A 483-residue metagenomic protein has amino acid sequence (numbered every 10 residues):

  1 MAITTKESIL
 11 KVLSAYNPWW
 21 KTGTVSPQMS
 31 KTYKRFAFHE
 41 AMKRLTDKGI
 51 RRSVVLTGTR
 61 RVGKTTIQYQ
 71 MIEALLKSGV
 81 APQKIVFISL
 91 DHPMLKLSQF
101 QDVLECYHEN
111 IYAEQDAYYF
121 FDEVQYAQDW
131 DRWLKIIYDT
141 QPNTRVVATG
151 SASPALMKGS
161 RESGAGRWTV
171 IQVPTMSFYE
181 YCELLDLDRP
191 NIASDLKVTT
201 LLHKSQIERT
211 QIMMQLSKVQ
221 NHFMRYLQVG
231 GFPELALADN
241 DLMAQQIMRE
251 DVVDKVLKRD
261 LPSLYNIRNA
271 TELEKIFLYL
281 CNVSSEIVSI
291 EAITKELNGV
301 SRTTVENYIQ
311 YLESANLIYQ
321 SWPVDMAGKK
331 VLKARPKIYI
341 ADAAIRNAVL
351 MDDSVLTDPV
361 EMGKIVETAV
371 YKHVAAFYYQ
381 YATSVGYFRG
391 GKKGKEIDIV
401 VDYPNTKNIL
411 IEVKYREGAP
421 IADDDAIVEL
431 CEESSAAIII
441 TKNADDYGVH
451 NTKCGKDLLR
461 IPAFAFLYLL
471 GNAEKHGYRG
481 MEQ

Functional and structural regions predicted by a protein language model:
M1-K31, G49-R52, T57, R61 (+3 more regions): A cross-kingdom feature that marks ATP-driven nucleic-acid transaction machinery
A2-S26, D188-S354, D358-K372, T383 (+1 more regions): Interdomain hinge/linker elements that couple catalytic modules in large macromolecular machines
S30-L45: N-terminal pre-P-loop "Q-motif" helix
V86-E114: Short glycine-rich substrate-engagement loop in P-loop NTPases that contacts/grips substrate
Y112-W130: Conserved P-loop NTPase "ATPase switch" module shared by AAA+ and STAND
Q125-V147: Conserved Walker B catalytic segment
R145-S151, Q172: Structural recognition of the conserved hydrophobic beta-strand(s) that form the central parallel beta-sheet of P-loop
P154-V170, C182-L187: Short regulatory helix/loop adjacent to the ATP-binding pocket of P-loop NTPases
